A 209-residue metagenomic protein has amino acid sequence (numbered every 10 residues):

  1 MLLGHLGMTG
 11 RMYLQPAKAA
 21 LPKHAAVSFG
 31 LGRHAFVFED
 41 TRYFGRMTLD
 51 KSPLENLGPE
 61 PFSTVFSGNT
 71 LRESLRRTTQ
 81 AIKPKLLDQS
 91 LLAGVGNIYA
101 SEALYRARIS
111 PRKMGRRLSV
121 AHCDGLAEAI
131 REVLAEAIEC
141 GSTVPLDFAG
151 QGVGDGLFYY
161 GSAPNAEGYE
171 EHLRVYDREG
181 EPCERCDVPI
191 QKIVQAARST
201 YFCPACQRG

Functional and structural regions predicted by a protein language model:
M1-G209: Structured catalytic/nucleic-acid-binding cores of DNA maintenance enzymes
